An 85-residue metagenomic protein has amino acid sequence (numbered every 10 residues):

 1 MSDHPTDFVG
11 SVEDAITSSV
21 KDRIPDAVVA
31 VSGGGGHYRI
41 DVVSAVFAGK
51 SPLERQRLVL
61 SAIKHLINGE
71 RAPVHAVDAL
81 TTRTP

Functional and structural regions predicted by a protein language model:
M1-V12: N-terminal presequence-like segments and adjacent domain-start helices
E13-V20: Short amphipathic alpha-helix segments
V20-K21, P25, V59, K64: Signal for well-folded cores of large energy- and translation-related assemblies
D22-R39: Short edge beta-strands and adjacent turn/loop segments
G34, V43-A45, L80-P85: Short loop/turn motifs enriched for small/polar and acidic residues
D41-Q56: A short interface-forming secondary-structure element
L60-P85: C-terminal structural segments of small proteins and small subunits
